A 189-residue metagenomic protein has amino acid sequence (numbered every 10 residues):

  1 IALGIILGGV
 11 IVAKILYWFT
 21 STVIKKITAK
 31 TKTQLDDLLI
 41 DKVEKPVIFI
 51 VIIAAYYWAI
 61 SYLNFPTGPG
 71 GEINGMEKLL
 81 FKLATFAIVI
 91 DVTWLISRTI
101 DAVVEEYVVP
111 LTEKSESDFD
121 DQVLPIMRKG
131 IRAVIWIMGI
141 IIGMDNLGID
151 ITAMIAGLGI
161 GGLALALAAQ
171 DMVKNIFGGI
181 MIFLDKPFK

Functional and structural regions predicted by a protein language model:
I1-I142: N-terminal membrane topogenic module
Y107-K189: Membrane-bilayer interface helices and TM-boundary transition segments
